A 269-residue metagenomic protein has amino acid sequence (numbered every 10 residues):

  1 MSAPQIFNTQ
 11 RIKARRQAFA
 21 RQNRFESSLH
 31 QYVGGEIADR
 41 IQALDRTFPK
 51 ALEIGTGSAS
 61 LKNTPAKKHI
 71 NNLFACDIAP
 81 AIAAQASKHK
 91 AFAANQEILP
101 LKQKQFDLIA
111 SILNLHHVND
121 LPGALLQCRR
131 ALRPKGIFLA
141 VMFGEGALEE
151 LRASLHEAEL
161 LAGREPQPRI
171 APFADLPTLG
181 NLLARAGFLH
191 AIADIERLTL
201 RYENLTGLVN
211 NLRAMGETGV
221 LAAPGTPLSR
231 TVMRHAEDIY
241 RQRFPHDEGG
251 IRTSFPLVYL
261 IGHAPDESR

Functional and structural regions predicted by a protein language model:
M1-R46: Class I SAM-dependent methyltransferase Rossmann-like catalytic core, especially the SAM/SAH-binding loop
F7-Q22, E53-P65, D77, T231-I239 (+2 more regions): Functional cleft and adjacent loop/helix regions within the main domain that mediate ligand binding or catalysis
D39-K102, L108, P122-L126: Class I SAM-dependent methyltransferase SAM/SAH-binding core
L113-H117: Short catalytic micro-motifs in class I SAM-dependent methyltransferases
P122-I137: A short glycine-rich, Lys/Arg-flanked "PGG" loop and its adjoining helix->strand segment in the class I
L139-E203, M215-A222, T226: Conserved catalytic/acceptor-binding region of the Class I
A186, E203-R269: C-terminal lobe and adjacent flexible extensions of AdoMet/dcAdoMet transferase-like proteins
